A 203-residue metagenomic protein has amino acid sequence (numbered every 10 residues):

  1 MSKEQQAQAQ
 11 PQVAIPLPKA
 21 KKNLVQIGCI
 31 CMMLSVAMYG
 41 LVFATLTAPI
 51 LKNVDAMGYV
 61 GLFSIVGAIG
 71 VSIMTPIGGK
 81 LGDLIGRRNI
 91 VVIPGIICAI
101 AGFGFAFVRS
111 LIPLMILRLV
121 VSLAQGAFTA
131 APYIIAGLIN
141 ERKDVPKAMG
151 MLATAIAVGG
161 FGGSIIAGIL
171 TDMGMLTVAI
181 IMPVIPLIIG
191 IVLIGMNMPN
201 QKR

Functional and structural regions predicted by a protein language model:
K19-F63: Helix-loop boundary and gating motifs at the non-cytosolic
A68-P76, G160-F161: Residue-level signature of mid-helix packing/kink "hotspots" within the transmembrane helices of 12-pass Major
G86, F107-R109: Helix-breaking motifs and short loop linkers at transmembrane-helix boundaries and internal kinks in secondary membrane
N89-F103: Structural signature of the two symmetry-related core transmembrane helices
I112-V120: Paired small-residue
L119-A155: Cytoplasmic helix-loop-helix junction between adjacent transmembrane helices in 12-TM secondary transporters
V178-G195: Symmetry-related core transmembrane helices of the 12-TM Major Facilitator Superfamily/SLC fold
